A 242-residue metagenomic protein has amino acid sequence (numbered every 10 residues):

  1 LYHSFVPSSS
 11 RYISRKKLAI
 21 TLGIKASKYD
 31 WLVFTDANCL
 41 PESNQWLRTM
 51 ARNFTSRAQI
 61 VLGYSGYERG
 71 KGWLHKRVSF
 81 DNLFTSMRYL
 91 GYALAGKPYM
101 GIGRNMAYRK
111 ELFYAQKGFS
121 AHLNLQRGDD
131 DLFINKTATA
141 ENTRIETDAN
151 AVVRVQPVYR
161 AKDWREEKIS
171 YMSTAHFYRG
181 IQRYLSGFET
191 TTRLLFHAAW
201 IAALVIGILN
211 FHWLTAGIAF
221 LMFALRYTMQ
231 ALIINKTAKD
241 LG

Functional and structural regions predicted by a protein language model:
L1-S10: Acidic donor-binding segment of Leloir-type glycosyltransferases
V6, V33-A37: Catalytic metal- and UDP-sugar-binding loop of GT-A-like glycosyltransferases, i.e., residues flanking the conserved
S9-L18, L40, Q126-R127: A short, glycine-/small-residue-rich helix N-cap motif at loop->alpha-helix starts within glycosyltransferase
I20, L32: Short aromatic/hydrophobic "clamp" motif used to bind/position activated sugar donors
K28-D30, I102-K117: Conserved nucleotide-sugar donor-binding and metal-coordinating catalytic region shared by glycosyltransferases
D36-R52: Acidic donor-binding/catalytic loop of UDP-sugar-dependent glycosyltransferases, especially processive GT2
F54-T85, E111-Y114, G118-S186: Catalytic donor/gating beta->alpha subdomain of glycosyltransferases that bind UDP-sugars
R193-G242: Membrane-embedded multi-pass helical conduit in multi-pass membrane proteins, especially envelope-biosynthetic
